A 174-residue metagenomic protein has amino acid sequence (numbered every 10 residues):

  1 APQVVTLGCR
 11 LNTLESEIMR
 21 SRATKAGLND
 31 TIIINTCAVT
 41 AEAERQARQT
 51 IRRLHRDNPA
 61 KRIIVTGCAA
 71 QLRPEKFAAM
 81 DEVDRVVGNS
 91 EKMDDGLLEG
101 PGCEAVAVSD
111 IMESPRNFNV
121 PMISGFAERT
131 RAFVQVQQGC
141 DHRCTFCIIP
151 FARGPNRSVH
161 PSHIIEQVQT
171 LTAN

Functional and structural regions predicted by a protein language model:
A1-N174: Proteins enriched for Cys/Gly/acidic motifs involved in redox and nucleic-acid/cofactor modification
